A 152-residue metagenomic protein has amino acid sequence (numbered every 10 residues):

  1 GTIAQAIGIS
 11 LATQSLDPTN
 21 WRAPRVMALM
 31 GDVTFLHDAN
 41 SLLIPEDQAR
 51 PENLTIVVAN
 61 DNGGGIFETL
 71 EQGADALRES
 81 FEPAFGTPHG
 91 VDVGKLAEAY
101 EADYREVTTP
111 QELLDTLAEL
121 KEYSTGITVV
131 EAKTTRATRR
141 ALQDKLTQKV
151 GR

Functional and structural regions predicted by a protein language model:
G1-R152: Thiamine diphosphate
